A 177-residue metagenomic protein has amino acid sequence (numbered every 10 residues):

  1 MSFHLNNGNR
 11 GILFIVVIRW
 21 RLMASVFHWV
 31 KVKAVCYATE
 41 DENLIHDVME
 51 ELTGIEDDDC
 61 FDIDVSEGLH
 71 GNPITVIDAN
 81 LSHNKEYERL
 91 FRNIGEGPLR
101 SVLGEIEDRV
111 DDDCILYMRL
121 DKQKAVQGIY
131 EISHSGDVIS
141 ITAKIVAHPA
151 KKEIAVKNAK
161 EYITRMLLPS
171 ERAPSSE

Functional and structural regions predicted by a protein language model:
N6-L22: Short, Lys/Arg-enriched N-terminal segments with co-localized hydrophobic residues within the first ~10-30 amino acids
W20-C60: Long, hydrophobic N-terminal alpha-helical segment
V30-A34, D112-Y117, I141-A143: Short glycine-/aliphatic-rich beta-strand segments at the starts of folded cytosolic domains
A34-A38, T53, L81-K85, K122-V126 (+1 more regions): Beta-strand elements of well-folded, non-transmembrane domains
D41-L44, K85-F91, Q127, K151-V156: Short, conserved charged micro-motifs
D59-K85: Short, charge-patterned binding micro-sites
S82-K122: Ordered, amphipathic secondary-structure segments that act as subunit-interaction surfaces in large macromolecular
M118-E177: Glycine-rich, aromatic-bearing surface loops/beta-hairpins
